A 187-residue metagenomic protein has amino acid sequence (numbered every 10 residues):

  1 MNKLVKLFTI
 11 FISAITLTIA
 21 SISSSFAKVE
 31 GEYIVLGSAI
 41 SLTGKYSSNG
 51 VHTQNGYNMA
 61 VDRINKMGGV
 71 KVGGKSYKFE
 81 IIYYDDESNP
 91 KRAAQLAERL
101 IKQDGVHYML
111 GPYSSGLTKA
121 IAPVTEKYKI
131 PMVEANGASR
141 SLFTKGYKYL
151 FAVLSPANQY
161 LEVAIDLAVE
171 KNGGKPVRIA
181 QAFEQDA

Functional and structural regions predicted by a protein language model:
M1-V35: Short, low-complexity disordered leader/linker segments with a strong preference for bacterial N-terminal type II
I12, Y57, V61, A97: Short amphipathic alpha-helical/adjacent loop interface patches that line ligand and macromolecule-binding sites
K28-G31, V35, S48-N55, M67-T144 (+1 more regions): Beta-alpha junction/loop-to-helix N-cap segments that form part of ligand/metal-binding clefts
G37-K45: Acidic/histidine-rich, surface-exposed loop or edge segments in extracytoplasmic proteins
S38, G111, Q181: Redox-cofactor binding/interface segments in oxidoreductases and associated redox assembly factors
L42, K148-A187: An alpha-beta-alpha
N49-G68, Y160-V163, A187: Short, solvent-exposed amphipathic alpha-helices that sit in or adjacent to ligand/effector-binding or catalytic
R63, M67, R99, D166-K171: A generic secondary-structure signal
